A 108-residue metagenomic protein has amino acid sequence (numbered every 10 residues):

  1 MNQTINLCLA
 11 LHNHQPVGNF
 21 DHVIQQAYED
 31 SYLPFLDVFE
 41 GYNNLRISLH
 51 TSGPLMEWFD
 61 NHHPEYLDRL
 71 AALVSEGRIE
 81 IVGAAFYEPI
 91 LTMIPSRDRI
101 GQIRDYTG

Functional and structural regions predicted by a protein language model:
M1-G108: Catalytic alpha-helical scaffold of carbohydrate-active enzymes acting on polysaccharides/glycoconjugates
